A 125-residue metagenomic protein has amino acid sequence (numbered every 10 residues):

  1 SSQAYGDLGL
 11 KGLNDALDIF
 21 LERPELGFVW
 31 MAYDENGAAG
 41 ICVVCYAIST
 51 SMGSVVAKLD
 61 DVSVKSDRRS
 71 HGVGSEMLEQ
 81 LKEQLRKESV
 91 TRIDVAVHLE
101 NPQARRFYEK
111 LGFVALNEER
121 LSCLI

Functional and structural regions predicted by a protein language model:
S1-S54, D60, L78, Q84 (+3 more regions): Acetyl-CoA-dependent GNAT
A47, K65, H98: Residue-level recognition of the GNAT/N-acetyltransferase active site
V55, H71, K87-T91: Short coil/turn segments at alpha/beta junctions that flank glycine-rich nucleotide-binding fingerprints
V64, S70-E83, R106-K110: Conserved acetyl-CoA-binding loop-helix of GNAT-fold acetyltransferases
R69, V95-A104, S122-I125: Conserved beta-strand-loop-alpha-helix junction that forms the acyl-donor binding cleft
L78, L85-V97: Conserved GNAT acetyl-CoA-binding A-motif
E88, K110-L111: Structural motif
